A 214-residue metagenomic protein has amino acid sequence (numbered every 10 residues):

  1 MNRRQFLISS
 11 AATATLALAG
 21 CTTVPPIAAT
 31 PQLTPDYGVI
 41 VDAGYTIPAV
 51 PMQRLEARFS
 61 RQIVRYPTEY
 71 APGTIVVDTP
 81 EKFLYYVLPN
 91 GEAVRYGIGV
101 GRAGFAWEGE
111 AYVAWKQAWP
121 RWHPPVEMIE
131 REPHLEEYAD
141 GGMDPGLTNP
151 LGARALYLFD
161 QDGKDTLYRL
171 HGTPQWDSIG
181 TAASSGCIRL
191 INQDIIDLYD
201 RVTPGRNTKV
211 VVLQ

Functional and structural regions predicted by a protein language model:
Q5-T23: N-terminal export signals
A19-V41: Bacterial Sec signal peptide processing site at the extreme N-terminus
P35-A57, Q214: Extracytoplasmic and endomembrane cell-envelope/extracellular-matrix remodeling and assembly machinery
A57-I75, T79-P80, V94-V100, Y138-G142 (+2 more regions): N-terminal post-signal-peptidase region of extra-cytosolic proteins
R61, Y70-P72, T79-K82, G91-R95 (+4 more regions): Extracytoplasmic
P89-E127: Mid-length scaffold segments of soluble, non-membrane domains
R102-G109, E132-Q214: Exported/periplasmic cell-wall-interacting domains
